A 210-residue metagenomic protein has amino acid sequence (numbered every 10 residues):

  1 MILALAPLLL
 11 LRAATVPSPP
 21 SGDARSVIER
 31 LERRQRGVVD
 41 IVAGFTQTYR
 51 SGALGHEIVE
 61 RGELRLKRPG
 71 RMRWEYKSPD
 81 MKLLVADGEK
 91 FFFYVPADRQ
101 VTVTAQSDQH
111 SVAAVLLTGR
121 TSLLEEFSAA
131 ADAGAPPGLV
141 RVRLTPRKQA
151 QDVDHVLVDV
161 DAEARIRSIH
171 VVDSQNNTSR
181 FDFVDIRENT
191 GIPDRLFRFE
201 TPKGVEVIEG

Functional and structural regions predicted by a protein language model:
I2-L11: Sec-dependent N-terminal signal peptides
R12-E60, T201-G210: N-terminal leader/targeting segments and the immediate start of mature chains
A13, T102, S122-G210: Gly/Pro-enriched, hydrophobic low-complexity segments that function as extracytoplasmic propeptides/linkers
Q35, H110-L124: Short, solvent-exposed helix-to-loop capping segments enriched in aromatics
T46-G52, E75-K77, Y94-P96, T145-R147 (+1 more regions): A generic structural motif
V59-R61, P79-D80, D87, Q151-H155 (+1 more regions): Short, surface-exposed coil-to-beta transition loops
E63-V112, S179-R180: An acidic-aromatic
